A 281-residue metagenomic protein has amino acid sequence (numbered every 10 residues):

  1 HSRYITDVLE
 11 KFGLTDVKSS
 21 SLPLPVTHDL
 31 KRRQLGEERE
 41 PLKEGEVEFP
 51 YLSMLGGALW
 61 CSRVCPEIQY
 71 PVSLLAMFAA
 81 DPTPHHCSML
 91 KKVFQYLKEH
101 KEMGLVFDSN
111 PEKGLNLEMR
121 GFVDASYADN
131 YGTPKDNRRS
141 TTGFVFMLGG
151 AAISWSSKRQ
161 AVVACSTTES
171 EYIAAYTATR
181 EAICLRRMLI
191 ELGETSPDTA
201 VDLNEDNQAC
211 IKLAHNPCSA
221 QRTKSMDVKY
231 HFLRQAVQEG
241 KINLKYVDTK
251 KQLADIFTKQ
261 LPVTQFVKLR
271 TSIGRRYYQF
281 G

Functional and structural regions predicted by a protein language model:
H1: Covalent nucleotidyltransferase
Y4-G281: Divalent metal-binding acidic/histidine catalytic loops
